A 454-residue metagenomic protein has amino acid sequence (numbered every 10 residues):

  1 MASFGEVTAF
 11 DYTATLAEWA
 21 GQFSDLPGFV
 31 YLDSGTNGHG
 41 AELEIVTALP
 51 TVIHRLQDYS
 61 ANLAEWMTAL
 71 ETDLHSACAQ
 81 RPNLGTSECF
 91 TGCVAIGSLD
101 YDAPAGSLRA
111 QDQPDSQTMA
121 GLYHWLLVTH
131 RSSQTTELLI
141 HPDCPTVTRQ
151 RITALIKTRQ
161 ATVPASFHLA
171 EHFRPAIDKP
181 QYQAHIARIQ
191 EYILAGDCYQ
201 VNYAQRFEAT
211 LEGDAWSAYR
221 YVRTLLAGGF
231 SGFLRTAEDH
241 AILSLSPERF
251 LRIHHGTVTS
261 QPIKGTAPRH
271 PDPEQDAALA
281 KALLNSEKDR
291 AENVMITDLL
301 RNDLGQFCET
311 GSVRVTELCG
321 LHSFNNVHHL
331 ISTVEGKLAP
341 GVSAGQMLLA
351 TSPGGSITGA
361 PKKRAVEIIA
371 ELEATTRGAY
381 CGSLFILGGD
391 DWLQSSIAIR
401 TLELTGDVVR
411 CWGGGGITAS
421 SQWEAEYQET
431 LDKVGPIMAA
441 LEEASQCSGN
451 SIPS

Functional and structural regions predicted by a protein language model:
M1-S454: Extended alpha-helical targeting/anchoring segments, especially N-terminal organellar/secretory targeting helices
